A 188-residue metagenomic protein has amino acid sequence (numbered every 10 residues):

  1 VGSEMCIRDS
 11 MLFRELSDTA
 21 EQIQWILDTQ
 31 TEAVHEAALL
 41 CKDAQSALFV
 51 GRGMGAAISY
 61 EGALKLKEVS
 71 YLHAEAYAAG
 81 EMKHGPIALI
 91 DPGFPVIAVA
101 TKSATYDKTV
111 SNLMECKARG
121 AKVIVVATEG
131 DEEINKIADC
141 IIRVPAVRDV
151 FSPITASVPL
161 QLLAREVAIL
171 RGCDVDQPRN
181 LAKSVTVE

Functional and structural regions predicted by a protein language model:
V1-I7: Short, small-residue-biased leader/transition segments that mark boundaries at the very start of proteins
S3, A146-E188: Peripheral docking tails and interdomain loops at the edges of cofactor- or intermediate-handling domains
R8-H35, R171-E188: Internal, active-site/partner-interface "lid" segment
L40-P92, K122-V123, D131-K136, L162-R165 (+2 more regions): Anionic-ligand anchoring segments at beta-strand to alpha-helix junctions in alpha/beta enzyme folds, i.e., glycine
E61-V69, S111-A118, C140-I141, V158-P159: Short, solvent-exposed amphipathic alpha-helical segments in soluble enzyme and RNA/protein-processing domains
A76, V96, V123-V125, I141-R143: Conserved beta-strand scaffold positions in the cores of enzyme catalytic domains, especially in NTP/NDP-utilizing
K83-K117, V147-L160, I169: Glycine-rich, anion-gripping cofactor-binding loops and their flanking helix/strand elements in enzyme active sites
I134-R148: Active-site regions of enzymes building and remodeling cell-envelope glycoconjugates
